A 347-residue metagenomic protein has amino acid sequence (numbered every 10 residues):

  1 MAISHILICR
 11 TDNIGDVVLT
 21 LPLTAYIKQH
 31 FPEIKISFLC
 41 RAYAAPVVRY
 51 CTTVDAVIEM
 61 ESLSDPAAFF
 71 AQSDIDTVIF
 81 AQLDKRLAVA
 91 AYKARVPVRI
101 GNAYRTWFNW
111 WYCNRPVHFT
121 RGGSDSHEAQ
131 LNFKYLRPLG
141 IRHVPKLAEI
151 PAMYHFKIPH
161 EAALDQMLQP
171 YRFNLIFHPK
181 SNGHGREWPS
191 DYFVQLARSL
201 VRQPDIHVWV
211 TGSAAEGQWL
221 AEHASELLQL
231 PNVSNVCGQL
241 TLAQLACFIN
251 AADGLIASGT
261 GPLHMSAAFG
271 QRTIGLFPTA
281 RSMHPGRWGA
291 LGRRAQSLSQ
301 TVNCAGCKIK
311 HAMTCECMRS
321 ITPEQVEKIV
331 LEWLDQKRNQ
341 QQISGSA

Functional and structural regions predicted by a protein language model:
M1-A347: Catalytic machinery of carbohydrate-active enzymes, primarily nucleotide-sugar-dependent glycosyltransferases
